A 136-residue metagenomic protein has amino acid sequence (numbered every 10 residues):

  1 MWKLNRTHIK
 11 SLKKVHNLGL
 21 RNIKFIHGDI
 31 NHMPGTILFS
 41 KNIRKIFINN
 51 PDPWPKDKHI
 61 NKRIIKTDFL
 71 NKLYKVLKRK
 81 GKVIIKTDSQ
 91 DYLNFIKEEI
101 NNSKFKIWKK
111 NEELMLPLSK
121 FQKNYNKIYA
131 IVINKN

Functional and structural regions predicted by a protein language model:
M1-K3: Conserved acidic E/D residue at the C-terminus of a beta-strand in Rossmann-like folds
R6-K10, L93: Short alpha-helix immediately C-terminal to the canonical SAM-binding loop
L12-K45: S-adenosyl-L-methionine
I43-I64: A short SAM/SAH-binding and catalytic strip from SAM-dependent methyltransferases
N50-P51, Y74, R79, K86-Q90: Short strand-turn motif at the edge of the Rossmann-like AdoMet-binding core
P55-I60, K82-S103: Conserved class I S-adenosyl-L-methionine
R63-K82: A short glycine-rich, Lys/Arg-flanked "PGG" loop and its adjoining helix->strand segment in the class I
Y92-N136: Class I S-adenosyl-L-methionine
